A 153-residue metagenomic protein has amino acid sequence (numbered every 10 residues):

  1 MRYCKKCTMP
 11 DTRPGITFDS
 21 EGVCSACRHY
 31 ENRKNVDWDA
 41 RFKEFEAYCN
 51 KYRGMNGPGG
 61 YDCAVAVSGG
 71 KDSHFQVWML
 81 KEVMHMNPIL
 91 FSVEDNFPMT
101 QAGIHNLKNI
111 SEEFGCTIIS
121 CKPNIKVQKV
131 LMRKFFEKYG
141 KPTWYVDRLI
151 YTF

Functional and structural regions predicted by a protein language model:
Y3-F153: ATP-dependent adenylation/nucleotidyltransferase module used to activate substrates
